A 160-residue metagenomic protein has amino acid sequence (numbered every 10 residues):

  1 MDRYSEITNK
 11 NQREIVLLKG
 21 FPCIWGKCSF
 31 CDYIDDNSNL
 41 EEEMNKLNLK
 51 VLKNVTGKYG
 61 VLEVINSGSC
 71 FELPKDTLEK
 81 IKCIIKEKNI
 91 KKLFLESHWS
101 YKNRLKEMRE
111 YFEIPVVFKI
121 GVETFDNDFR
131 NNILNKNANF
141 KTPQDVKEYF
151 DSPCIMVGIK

Functional and structural regions predicted by a protein language model:
M1-K46: Canonical Radical SAM [4Fe-4S] cluster-binding loop centered on the CxxxCxxC motif and its immediate flanking residues
T8-L18, I81-F94: N-terminal/domain-start segments enriched in small and hydrophobic, helix-friendly residues, covering either
N11, I24, G57-K58, N89 (+2 more regions): Residue-level preference for short coil/turn positions at secondary-structure junctions
Y33-N48, G57-P74, I85-N103, P115-K141 (+1 more regions): Core AdoMet radical
L49-V55, E107-E110: Short amphipathic alpha-helix with an adjacent loop that forms part of the alpha/beta core around
D76-K80, R104-E110: A short acidic, amphipathic alpha-helical/loop segment
I85, M108-Y111, P143-Y149: Generic structural signal for hydrophobic
F125-N127, D145-K160: Conserved strand-turn element in the central/C-terminal portion of the radical SAM core barrel that lines
